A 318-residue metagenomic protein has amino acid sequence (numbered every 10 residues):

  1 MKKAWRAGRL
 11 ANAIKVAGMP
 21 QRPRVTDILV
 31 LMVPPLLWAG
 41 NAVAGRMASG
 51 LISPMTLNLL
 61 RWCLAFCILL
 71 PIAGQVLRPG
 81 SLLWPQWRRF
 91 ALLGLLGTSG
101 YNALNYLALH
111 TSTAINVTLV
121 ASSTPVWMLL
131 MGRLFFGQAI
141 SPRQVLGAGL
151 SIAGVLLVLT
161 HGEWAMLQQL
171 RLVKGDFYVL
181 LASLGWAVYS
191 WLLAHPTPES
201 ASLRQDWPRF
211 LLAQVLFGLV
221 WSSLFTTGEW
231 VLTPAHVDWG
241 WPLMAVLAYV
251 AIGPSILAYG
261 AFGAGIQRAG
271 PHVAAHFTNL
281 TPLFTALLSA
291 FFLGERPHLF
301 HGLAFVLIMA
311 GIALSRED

Functional and structural regions predicted by a protein language model:
K2-R6, N12-L59, M166-S200, V220-W221: Glycine-/small-residue-enriched transmembrane alpha-helix faces in small-molecule transporters and effluxers
W5, I14, M19-P20, L29 (+4 more regions): C-terminal-most transmembrane helix of multi-pass membrane proteins
T26-V30, T56-P71, L92, G147-A153 (+2 more regions): Hydrophobic alpha-helical transmembrane segments of multi-pass integral membrane proteins, especially transporters
L37, N41-A44, L70-A121, M131 (+2 more regions): Specific transmembrane alpha-helical segments of multi-pass solute transporters/efflux pumps, especially DMT/EamA
M47, L51, A65-L83, A153-Q169 (+3 more regions): Membrane-interface helix-cap regions at the ends of transmembrane helices in multi-pass membrane proteins
A48, L57, R61, A108 (+7 more regions): Hydrophobic/aromatic residues within transmembrane alpha-helices of multi-pass small-molecule transporters
N58-L60, T98, N102-A103, N116-S123 (+2 more regions): Helix-helix packing/entry segments at the starts of transmembrane helices
L69, A91, M131, I140-G162 (+3 more regions): Hydrophobic transmembrane alpha-helices of multi-pass small-molecule transport proteins
